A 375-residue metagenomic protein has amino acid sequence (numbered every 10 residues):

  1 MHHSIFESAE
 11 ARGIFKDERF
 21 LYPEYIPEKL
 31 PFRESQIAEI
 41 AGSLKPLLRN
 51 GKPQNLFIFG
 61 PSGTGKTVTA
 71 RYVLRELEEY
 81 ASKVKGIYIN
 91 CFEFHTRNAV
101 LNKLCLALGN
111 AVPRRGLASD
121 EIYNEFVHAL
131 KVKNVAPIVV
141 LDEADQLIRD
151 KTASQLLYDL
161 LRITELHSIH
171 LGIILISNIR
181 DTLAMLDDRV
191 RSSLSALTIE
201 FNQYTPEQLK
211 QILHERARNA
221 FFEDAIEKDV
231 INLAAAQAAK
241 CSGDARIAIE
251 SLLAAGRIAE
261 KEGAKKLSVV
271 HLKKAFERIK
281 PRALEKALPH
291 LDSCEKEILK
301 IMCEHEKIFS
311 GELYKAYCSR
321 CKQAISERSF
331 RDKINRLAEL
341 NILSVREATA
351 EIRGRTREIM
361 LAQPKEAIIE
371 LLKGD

Functional and structural regions predicted by a protein language model:
M1-P53: A short, basic N-terminal segment
H2, A9-D17, Y22, A70 (+7 more regions): Mid-core helix/loop region of P-loop NTP-binding domains shared across ATPases and GTPases
N50-V73, E93: Walker A/P-loop nucleotide-binding motif
N55-F57, E79-E93, L197: Conserved catalytic segments around the Walker B and adjacent sensor/switch elements of P-loop NTPase domains
R75-K85, G109-V112: Post-Walker A helix-loop "phosphate-sensing" segment adjacent to the P-loop in P-loop NTPases
I258-A283: Conserved C-terminal helix/linker of AAA+ ATPases
F276-L299: Short alpha-helical segments that sit at the start of domains
H305-D375: Terminal-proximal interaction/regulatory segments of ATP-powered molecular machines
